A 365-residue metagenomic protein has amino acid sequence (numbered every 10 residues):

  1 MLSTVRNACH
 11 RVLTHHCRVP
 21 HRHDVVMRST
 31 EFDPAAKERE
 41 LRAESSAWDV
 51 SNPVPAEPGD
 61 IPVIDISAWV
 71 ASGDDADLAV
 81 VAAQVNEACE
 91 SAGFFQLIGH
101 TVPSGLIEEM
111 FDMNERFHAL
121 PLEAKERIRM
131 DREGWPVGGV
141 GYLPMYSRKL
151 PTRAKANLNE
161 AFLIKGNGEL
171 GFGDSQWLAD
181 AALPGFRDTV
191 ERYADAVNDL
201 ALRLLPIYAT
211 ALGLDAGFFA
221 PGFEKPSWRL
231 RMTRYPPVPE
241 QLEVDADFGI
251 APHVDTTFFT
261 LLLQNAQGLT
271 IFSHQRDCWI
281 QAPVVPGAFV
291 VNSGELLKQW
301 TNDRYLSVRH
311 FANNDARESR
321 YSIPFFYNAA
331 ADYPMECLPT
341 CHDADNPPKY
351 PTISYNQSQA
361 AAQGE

Functional and structural regions predicted by a protein language model:
V5, C9-E365: Peripheral, non-catalytic segments flanking oxidoreductase cores
